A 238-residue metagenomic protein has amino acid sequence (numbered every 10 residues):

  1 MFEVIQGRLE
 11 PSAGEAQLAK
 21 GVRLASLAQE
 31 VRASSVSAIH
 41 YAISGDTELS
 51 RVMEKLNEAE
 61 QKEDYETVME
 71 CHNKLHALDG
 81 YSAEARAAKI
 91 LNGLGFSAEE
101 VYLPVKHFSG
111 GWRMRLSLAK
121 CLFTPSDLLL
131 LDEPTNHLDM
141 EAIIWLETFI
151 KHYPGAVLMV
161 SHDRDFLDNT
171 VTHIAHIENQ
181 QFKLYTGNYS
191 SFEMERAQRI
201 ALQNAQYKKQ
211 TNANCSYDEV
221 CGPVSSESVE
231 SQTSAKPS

Functional and structural regions predicted by a protein language model:
M1-K208: ABC ATP-binding cassette signature C-motif
E195-E227, S231-S238: Intracellular alpha-helical coupling/juxtamembrane segments of multi-pass membrane proteins
